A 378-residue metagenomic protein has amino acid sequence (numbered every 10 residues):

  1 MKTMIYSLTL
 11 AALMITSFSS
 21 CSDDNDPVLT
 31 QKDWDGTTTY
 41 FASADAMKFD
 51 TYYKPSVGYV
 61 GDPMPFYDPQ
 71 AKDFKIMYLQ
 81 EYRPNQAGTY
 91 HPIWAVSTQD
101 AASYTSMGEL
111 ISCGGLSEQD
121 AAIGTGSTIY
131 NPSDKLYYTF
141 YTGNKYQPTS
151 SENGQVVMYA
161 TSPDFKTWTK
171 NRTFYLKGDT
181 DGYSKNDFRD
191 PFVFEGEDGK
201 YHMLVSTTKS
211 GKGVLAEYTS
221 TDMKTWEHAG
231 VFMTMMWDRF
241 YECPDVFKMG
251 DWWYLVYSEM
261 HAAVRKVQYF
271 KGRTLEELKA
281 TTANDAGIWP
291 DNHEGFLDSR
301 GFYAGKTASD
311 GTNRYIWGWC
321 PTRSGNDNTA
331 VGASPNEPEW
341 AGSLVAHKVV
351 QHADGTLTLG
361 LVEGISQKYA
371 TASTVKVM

Functional and structural regions predicted by a protein language model:
K2-L10: Sec-dependent signal peptide recognition, specifically the positively charged N-region followed immediately by
T16-S20: C-terminal motif of bacterial Sec signal peptides marking the signal peptidase cleavage site
D23-M378: Carbohydrate-active catalytic/glycan-binding domains of CAZyme proteins, especially the secreted or lumenal ectodomains
